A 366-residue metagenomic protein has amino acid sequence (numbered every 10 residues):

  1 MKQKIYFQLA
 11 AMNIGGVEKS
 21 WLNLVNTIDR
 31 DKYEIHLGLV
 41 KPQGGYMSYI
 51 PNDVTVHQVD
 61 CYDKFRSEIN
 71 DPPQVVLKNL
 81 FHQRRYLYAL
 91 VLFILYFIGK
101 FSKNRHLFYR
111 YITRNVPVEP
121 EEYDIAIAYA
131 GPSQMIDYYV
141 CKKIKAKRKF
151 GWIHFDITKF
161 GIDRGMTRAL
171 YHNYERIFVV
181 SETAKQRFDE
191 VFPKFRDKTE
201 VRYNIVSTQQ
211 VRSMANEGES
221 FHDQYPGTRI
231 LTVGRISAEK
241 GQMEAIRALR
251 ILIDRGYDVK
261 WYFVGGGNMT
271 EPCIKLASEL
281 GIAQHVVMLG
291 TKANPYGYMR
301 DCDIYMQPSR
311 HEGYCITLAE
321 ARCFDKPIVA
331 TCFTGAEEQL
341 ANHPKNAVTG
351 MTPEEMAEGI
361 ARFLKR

Functional and structural regions predicted by a protein language model:
E18-N23, T228-I251, Y257, N268-I274: A conserved mid-protein helix/loop that constitutes part of the nucleotide-sugar donor-binding site
R148-H154, T158, H172-M214: Donor nucleotide-sugar binding/catalytic pocket of nucleotide-sugar-dependent glycosyltransferases
T291, R310: Aromatic "clamp/platform" in nucleotide-sugar-dependent glycosyltransferases that forms part of the donor/acceptor
Y296, Y314, L318-C323, E337-E338: Short alpha-helical segment that forms part of, or immediately flanks, the ligand-binding pocket in carbohydrate-active
Y305-M306: A short hydrophobic beta-strand element within the catalytic core of glycosyltransferases that build diverse glycans
E320, F333-V348: Short acidic/histidine- and often glycine-rich active-site loop of Leloir-type glycosyltransferases that engages
P327-A330: Short hydrophobic beta-strand element within catalytic cores of glycosyltransferases and related nucleotide-activated
N346-E354, R362-K365: Conserved acidic donor-binding segment of nucleotide-sugar-dependent glycosyltransferases
